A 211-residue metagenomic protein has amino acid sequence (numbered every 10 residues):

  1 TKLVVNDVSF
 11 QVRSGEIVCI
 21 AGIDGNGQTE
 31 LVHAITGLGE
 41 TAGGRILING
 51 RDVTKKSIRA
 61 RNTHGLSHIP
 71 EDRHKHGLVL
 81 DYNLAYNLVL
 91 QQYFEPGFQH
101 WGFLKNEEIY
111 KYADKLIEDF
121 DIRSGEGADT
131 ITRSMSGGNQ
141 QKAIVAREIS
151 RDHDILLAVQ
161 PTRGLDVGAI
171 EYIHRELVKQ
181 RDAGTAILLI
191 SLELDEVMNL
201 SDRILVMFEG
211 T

Functional and structural regions predicted by a protein language model:
T1-T211: Glycine-rich phosphate-binding loops of nucleotide-dependent enzymes
